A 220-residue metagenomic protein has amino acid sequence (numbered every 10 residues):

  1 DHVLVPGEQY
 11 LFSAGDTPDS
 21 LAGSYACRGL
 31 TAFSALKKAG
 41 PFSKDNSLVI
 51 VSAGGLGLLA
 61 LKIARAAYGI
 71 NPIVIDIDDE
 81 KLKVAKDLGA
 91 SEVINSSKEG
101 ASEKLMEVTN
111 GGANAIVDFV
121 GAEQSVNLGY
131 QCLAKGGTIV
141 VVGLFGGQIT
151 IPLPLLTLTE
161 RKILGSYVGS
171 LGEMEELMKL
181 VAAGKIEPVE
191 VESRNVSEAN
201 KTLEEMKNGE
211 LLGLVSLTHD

Functional and structural regions predicted by a protein language model:
D1-L11: Glycine-rich phosphate/adenylate-binding loop and adjacent beta-alpha elements of nucleotide- or dinucleotide-binding
Q9-Y10, G15-E99, E103-K104, V117: Mid-domain Rossmann-like dinucleotide-binding core that forms the NAD(H)/NADP(H) cofactor-binding site
L11, V49, I73, T138-V140 (+2 more regions): Structural detector of well-ordered beta-strand residues that form the stable sheet scaffold of enzyme domains
A39-N46, I77, K83-K162: Glycine-rich cofactor phosphate-binding loops and adjacent beta1-alpha1 units of small-molecule cofactor enzyme domains
G69-N71, G112-A113, G184-E190: A local structural motif
N127, Q131, L171-D220: C-terminal hydrophobic helical "lid"/dimerization subdomain of Rossmann-like NAD(P)H-dependent oxidoreductases
T138-V140, I151-E190: Rossmann-fold dehydrogenase core element
